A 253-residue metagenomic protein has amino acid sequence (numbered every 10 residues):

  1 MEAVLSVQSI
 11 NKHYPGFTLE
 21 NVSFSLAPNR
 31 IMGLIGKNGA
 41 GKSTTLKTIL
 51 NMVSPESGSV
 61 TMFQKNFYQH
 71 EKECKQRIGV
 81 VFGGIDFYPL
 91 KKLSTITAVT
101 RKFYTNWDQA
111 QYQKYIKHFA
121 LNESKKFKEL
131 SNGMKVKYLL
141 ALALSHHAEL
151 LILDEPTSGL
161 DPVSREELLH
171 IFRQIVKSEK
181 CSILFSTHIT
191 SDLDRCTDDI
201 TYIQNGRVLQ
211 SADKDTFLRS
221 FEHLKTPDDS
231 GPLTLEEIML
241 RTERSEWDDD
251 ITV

Functional and structural regions predicted by a protein language model:
V7-I10, F17-A27, G58: Conserved beta-strand
I35-K37: The feature captures the beta-strand-to-loop junction immediately N-terminal to the Walker
L50: Helix-to-loop junction immediately C-terminal to a conserved catalytic motif
G58-Q69, E73-C74: Conserved ABC transporter NBD signature motif
F82-Y138: ABC-family P-loop ATPase nucleotide-binding domains
L151-E155: Catalytic Walker B motif of ABC-type/P-loop ATPase nucleotide-binding domains
P162-S164: Helix N-cap at the start of a conserved alpha-helix in ABC-type nucleotide-binding domains
